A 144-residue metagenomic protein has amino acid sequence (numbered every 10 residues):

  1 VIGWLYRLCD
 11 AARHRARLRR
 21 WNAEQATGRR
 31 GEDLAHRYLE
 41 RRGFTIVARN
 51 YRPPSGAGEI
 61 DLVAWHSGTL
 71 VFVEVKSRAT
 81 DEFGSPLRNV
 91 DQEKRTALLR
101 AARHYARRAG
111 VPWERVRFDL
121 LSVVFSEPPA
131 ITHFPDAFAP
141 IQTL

Functional and structural regions predicted by a protein language model:
V1-L8, R107-L144: Domain-level recognition of nuclease-like catalytic cores that cleave nucleotide substrates
V1-N50: Acidic-basic catalytic patches of nuclease active cores, encompassing PD-(D/E)XK and other metal-cofactor nuclease
L39, I60-F83, L98: Conserved catalytic cores of phosphodiester-cleaving nucleases, focusing on short active-site segments
V47, G58-I60, V116: Short beta-strand or tight-loop elements that sit immediately N-terminal to catalytic metal-binding acidic residues
R52-G56: A short beta-turn/loop motif at secondary-structure boundaries
A57, G68-F72, R115, I131: Structural motif
S77-E127: Catalytic cores of nucleic-acid endonucleases
